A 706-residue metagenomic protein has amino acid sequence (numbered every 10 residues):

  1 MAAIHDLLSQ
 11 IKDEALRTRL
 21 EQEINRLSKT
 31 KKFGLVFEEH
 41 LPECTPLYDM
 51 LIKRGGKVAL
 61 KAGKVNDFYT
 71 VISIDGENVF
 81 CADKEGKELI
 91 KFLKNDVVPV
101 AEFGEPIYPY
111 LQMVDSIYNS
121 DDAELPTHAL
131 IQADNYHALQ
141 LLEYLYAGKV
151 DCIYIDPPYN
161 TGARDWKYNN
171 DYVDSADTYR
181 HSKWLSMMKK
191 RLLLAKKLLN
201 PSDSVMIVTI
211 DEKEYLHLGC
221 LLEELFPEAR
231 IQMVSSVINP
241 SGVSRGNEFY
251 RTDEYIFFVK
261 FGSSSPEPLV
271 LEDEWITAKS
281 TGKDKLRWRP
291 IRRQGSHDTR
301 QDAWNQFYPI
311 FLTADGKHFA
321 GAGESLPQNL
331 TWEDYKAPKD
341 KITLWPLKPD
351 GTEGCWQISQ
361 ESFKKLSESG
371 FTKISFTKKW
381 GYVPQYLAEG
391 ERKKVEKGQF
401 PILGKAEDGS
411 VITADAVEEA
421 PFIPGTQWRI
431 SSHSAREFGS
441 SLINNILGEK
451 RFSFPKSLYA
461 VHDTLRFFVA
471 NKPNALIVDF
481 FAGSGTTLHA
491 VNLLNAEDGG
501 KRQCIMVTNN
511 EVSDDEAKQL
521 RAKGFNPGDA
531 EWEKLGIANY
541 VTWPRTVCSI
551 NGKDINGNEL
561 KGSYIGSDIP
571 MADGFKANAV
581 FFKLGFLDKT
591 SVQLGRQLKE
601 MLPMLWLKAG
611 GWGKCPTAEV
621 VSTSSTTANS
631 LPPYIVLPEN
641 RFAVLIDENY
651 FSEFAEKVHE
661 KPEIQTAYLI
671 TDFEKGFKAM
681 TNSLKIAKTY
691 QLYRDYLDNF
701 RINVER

Functional and structural regions predicted by a protein language model:
M1-D122, P126-H128, E143-A147, D151 (+5 more regions): Accessory, often C-terminal, charged low-complexity segments
H137, Y159, E214, A482 (+1 more regions): Short, glycine/acidic-enriched loop or turn micro-motifs at the edges of active sites
Q140: Conserved Rossmann-fold cofactor-binding substructure of NAD(P)-dependent oxidoreductases
G148-K167, L222, I477-V491, M601: Conserved proline-anchored active-site loop of SAM-dependent methyltransferases that bridges a beta-strand
T161-N170, W428-I443: Active-site-adjacent bridging/hinge elements
A163-Y179, D515: Aromatic- and acidic-residue-enriched carbohydrate-binding clefts of CAZyme catalytic domains
I446-Y459: Conserved SAM-binding loop and adjacent beta-strand
